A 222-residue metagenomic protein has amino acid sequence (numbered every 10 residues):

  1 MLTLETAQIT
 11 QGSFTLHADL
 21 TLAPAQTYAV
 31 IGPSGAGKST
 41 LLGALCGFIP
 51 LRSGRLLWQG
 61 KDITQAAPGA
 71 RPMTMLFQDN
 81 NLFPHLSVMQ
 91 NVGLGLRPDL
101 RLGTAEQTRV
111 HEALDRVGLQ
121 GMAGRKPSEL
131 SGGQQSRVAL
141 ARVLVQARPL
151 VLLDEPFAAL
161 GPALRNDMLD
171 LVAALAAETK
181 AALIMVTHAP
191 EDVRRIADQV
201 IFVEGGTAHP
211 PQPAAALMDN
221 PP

Functional and structural regions predicted by a protein language model:
C46: Helix-to-loop junction immediately C-terminal to a conserved catalytic motif
D62-D79, P98, G103, Q107: ABC ATPase NBD coupling module
L86-G95: Short coil-to-helix segment of the ABC ATPase nucleotide-binding domain corresponding to the Q-loop/switch region
T104-M122, A173-A174: Conserved ABC ATPase "signature" region
K126-L130, Q134: Conserved ABC ATPase signature
V145-P149: A short, proline-enriched helix->beta-strand linker immediately N-terminal to the Walker B motif in ABC-type P-loop
V151-E155: Catalytic Walker B motif of ABC-type/P-loop ATPase nucleotide-binding domains
